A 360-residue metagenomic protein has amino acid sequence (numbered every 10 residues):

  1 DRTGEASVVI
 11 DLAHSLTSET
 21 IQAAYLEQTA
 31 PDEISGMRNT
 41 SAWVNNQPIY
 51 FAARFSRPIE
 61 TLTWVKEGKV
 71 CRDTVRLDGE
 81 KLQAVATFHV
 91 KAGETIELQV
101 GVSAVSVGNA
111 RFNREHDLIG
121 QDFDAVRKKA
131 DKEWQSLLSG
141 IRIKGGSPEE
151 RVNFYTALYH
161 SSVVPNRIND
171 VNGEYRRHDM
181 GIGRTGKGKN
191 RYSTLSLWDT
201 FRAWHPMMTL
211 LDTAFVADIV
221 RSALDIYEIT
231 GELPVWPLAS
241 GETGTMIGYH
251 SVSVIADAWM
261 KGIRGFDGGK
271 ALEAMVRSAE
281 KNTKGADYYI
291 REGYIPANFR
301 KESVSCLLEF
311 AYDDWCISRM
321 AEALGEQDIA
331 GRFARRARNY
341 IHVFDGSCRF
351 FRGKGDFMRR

Functional and structural regions predicted by a protein language model:
D1-Y192: Beta-sandwich/jelly-roll carbohydrate-recognition scaffolds of carbohydrate-active enzymes
R2-A6, L16, T20, I59 (+12 more regions): A generic secondary-structure signal for well-formed alpha-helical elements
N109-R111, R167-E174, P206-T209, A217-V220 (+2 more regions): Short, solvent-exposed loop/turn and secondary-structure capping segments
F154-S161, A223, M275, A337: Short alpha-helical scaffolding segments that buttress acidic/His motifs in well-ordered protein cores
D170-G188, E228-A239, T283-K301, D345-R359: Glycine- and aromatic-rich loop/turn segments at beta-sheet edges
S193-A321, A334: Aromatic-rich carbohydrate-recognition surfaces in CAZymes
P234, S318, E322-R360: Catalytic cores of carbohydrate-active enzymes
